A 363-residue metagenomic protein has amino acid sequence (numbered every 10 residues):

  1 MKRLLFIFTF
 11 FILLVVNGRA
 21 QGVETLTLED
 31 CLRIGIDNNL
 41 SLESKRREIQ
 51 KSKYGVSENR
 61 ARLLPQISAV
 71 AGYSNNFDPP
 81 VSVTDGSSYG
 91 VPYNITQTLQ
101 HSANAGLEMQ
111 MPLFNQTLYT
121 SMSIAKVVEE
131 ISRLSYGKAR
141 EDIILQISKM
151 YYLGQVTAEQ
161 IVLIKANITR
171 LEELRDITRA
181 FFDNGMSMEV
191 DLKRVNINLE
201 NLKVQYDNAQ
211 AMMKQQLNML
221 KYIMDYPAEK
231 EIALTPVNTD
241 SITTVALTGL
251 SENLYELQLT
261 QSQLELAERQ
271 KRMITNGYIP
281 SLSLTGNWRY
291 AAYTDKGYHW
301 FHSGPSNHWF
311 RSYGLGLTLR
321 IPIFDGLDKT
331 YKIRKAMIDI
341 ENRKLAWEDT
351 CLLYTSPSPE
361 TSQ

Functional and structural regions predicted by a protein language model:
M1-L28, N39: Bacterial Sec-dependent N-terminal signal peptides
A20-S68, G72, D78, M224 (+3 more regions): Bacterial Sec-pathway N-terminal export signals of envelope proteins
G22-V23, V70-L107, N238-S241, T285-I321: Small/polar, glycine/serine/threonine/aspartate-rich low-complexity segments that form flexible
D30, Y54, R140-N253: Periplasmic alpha-helical coiled-coil/stalk elements that build and connect Gram-negative outer-membrane
E43-R47, R60-A61, L113-R140, V190 (+3 more regions): Sec/SRP-type N-terminal targeting helices
P357-Q363: A short, hydrophobic C-terminal helix/tail in secreted or cell-surface proteins
